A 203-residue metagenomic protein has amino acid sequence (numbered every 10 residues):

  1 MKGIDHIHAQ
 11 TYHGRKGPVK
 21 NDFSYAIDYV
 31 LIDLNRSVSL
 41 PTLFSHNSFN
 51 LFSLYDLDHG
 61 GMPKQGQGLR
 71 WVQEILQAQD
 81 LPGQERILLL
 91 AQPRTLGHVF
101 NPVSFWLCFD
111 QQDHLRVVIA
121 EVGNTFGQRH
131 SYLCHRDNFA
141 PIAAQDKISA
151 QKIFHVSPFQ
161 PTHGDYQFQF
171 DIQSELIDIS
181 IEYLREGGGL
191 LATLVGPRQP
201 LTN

Functional and structural regions predicted by a protein language model:
M1-N203: Mature, function-bearing regions of proteins
